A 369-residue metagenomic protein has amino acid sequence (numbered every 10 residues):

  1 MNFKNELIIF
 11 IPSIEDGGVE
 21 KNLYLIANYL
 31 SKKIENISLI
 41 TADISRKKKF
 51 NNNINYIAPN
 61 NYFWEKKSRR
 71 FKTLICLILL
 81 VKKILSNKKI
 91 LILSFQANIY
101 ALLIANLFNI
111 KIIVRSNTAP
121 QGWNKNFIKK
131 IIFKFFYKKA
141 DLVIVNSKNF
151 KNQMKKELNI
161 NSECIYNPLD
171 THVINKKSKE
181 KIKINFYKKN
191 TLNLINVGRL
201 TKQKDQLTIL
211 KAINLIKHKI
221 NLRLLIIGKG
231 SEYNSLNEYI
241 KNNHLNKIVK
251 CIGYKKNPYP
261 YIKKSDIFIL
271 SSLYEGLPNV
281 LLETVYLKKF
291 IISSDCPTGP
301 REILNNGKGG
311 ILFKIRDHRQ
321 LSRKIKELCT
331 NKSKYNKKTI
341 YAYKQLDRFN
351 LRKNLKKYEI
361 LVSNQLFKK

Functional and structural regions predicted by a protein language model:
I9-S68, F150-K155, S231-E232: N-terminal strand-loop element at the rim of the active site of nucleotide-sugar-dependent glycosyltransferases
G17-L25, L192, N196-L215, S231-N237 (+2 more regions): A conserved mid-protein helix/loop that constitutes part of the nucleotide-sugar donor-binding site
L93-Y100, S116-N117: Short His-centered aromatic/hydrophobic patch
N149, P168: Carbohydrate-associated surface elements
N237-G253: Nucleotide-activated donor-binding/catalytic signature segment of Leloir-type glycosyltransferases, i.e., the conserved
Y254, L273: Aromatic "clamp/platform" in nucleotide-sugar-dependent glycosyltransferases that forms part of the donor/acceptor
F290-S294: Short hydrophobic beta-strand element within catalytic cores of glycosyltransferases and related nucleotide-activated
N305-H318, E327-K332: Conserved acidic donor-binding segment of nucleotide-sugar-dependent glycosyltransferases
